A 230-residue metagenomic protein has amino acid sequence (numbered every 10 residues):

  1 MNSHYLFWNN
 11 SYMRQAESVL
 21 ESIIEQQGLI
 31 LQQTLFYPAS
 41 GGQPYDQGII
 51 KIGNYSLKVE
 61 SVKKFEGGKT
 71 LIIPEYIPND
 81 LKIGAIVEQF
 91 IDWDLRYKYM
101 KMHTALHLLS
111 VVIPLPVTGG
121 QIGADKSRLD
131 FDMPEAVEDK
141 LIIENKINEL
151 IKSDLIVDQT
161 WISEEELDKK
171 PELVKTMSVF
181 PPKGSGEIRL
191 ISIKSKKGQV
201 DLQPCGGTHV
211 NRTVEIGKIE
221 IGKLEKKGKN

Functional and structural regions predicted by a protein language model:
M1-N230: Active-/binding-site microenvironments in catalytic and ligand-binding cores
